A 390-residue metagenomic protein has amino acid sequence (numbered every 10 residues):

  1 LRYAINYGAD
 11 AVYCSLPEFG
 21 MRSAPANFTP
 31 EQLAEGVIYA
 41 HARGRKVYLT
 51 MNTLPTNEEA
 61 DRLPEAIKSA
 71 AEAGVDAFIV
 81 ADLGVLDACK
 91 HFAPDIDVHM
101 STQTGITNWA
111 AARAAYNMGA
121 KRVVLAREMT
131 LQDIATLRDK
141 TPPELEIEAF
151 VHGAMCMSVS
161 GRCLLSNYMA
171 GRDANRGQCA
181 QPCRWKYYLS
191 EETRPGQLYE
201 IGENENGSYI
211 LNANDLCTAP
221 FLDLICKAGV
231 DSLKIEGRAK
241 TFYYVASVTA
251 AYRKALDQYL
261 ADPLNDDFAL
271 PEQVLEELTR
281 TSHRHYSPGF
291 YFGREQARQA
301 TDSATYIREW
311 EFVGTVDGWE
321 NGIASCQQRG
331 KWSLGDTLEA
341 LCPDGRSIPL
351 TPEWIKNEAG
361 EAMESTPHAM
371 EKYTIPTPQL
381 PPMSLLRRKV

Functional and structural regions predicted by a protein language model:
L1, E18-W109: Active-site beta->alpha loop and helix N-cap motifs at the rims of alpha/beta catalytic domains
R2-N6, A11-E18, R43-T53, N57-P64 (+5 more regions): Surface-exposed amphipathic alpha-helical tracts and adjacent flexible/coil segments at the periphery of soluble enzymes
